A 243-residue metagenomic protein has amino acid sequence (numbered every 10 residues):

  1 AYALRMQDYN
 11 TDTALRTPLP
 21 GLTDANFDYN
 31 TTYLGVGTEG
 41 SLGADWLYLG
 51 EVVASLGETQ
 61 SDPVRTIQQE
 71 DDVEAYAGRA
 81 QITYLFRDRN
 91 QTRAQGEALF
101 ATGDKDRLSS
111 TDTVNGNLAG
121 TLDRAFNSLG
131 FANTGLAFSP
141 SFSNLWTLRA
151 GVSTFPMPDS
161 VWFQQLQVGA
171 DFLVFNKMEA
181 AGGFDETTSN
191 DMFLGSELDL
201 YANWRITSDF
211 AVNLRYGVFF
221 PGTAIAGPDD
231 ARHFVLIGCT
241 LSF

Functional and structural regions predicted by a protein language model:
A1-L108, A150, F155, F172-N176 (+1 more regions): Signature for the C-terminal beta-barrel architecture of outer-membrane proteins
D28, F142, I225-D229: Solvent-exposed loop/turn segments connecting transmembrane beta-strands in outer-membrane beta-barrel proteins
A44-Y48, N90-A94, D159-V161, L166-V168 (+1 more regions): Repeated loop/turn-to-beta-strand initiation elements of outer-membrane beta-barrel proteins
T66-I67, G182, A226: Short glycine/threonine-rich loop-to-helix capping motif typified by GTGT followed within a few residues by an Asp-Pro
T92-T188, M192-F193, E197: C-terminal structural cap/anchor segments
A150-S153, Q167, G195-R215, T240: Conserved C-terminal beta-signal and adjacent last beta-strands/turns of outer-membrane beta-barrel proteins
I206, F210, L214-A224, D229 (+1 more regions): Membrane-proximal extracellular juxtamembrane segment immediately upstream of a following transmembrane helix
A231-F243: Outer-membrane beta-barrel "beta-signal"
